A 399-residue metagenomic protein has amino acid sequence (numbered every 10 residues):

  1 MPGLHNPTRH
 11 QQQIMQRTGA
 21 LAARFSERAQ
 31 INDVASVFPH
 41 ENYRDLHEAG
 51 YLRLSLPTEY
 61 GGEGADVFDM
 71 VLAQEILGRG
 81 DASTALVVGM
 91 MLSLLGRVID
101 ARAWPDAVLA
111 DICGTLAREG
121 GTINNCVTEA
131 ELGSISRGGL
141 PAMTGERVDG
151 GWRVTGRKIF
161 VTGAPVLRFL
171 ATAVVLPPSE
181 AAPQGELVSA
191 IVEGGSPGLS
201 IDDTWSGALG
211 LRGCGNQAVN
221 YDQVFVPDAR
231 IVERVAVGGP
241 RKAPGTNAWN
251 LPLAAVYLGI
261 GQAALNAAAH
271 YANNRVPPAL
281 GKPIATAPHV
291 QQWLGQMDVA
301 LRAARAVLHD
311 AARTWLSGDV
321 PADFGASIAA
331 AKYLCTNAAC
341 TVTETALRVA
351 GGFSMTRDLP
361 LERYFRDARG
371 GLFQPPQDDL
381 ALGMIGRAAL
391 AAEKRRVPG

Functional and structural regions predicted by a protein language model:
S26-V34, R302-L334, L347-M355: C-terminal helix-coil-helix/basic helical segment that borders enzyme active sites and/or dimer interfaces and provides
H40-E48, R53-K158, T162: Glycine-rich flavin
R157-I201: A short core secondary-structure module
I159-A164, A248-L253, G371-Q374: Glycine-rich phosphate/pyrophosphate-binding beta-alpha loops
S206-L301: Glycine-rich beta->alpha junctions and the first turn(s) of the following alpha-helix
T341-R348, D379-G383: Short segments within alpha-helical structural elements
G352-G399: Glycine-rich phosphate/cofactor-binding loops in nucleotide/flavin-utilizing enzymes
